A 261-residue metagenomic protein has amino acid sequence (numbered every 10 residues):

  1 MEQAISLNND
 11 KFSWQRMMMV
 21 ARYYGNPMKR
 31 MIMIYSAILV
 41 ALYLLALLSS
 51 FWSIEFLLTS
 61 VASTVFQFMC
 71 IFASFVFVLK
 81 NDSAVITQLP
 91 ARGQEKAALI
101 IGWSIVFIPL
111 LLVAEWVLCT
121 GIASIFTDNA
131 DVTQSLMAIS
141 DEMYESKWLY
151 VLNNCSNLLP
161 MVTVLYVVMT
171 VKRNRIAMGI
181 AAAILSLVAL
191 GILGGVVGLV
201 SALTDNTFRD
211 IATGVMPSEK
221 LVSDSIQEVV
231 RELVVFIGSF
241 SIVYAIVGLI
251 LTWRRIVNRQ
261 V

Functional and structural regions predicted by a protein language model:
E2-A84, G93-V261: Hydrophobic alpha-helical transmembrane segments of membrane proteins
